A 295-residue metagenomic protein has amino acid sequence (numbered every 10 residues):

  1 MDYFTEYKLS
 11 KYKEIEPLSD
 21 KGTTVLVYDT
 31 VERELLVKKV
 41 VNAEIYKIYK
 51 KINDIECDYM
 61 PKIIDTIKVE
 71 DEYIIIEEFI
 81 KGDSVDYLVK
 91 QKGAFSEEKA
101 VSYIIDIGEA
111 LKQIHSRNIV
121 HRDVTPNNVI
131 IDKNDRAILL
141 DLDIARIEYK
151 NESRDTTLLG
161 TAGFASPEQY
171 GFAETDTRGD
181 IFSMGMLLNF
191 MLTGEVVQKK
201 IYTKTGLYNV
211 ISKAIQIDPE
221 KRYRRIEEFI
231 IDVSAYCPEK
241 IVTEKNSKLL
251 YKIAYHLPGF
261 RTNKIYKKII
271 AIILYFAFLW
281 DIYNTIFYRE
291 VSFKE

Functional and structural regions predicted by a protein language model:
K11-K50: ATP-binding glycine-rich loop module of kinase domains
E56-D65: Conserved HxN/HPN-centered segment at the entrance to the catalytic loop of eukaryotic protein kinase-like domains
E70-S84, L88: Conserved short submotifs of the Hanks-type protein kinase catalytic core that shape the nucleotide-binding pocket
Y103-I104: Activation segment signature within eukaryotic-like protein kinase domains
H115-I131: Catalytic-loop of the protein kinase fold
R154-E168: Conserved activation segment of eukaryotic-like protein kinases, specifically the C-terminal portion of the activation
D180: Conserved catalytic-loop aspartate of Hanks-type protein kinases
T203-I217: Conserved C-terminal C-lobe helix
